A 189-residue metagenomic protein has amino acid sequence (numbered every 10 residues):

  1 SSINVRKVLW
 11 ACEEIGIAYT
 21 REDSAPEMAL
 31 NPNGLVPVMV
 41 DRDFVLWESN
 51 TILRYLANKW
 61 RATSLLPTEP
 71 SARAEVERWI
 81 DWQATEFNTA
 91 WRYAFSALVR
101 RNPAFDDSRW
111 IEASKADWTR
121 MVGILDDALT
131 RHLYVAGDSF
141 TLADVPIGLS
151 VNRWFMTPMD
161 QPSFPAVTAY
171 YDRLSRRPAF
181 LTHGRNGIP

Functional and structural regions predicted by a protein language model:
S1-E112, D126: GST-like domain detector, emphasizing the conserved glutathione-binding G-site in the N-terminal thioredoxin-like
R21, D138, S163, H183-G184: A generic structural-conservation signal
A25-P26, A143, I188: Conserved beta-strand edge residues that scaffold enzyme active sites
A57, S150-V151, G184: Active-site-flanking alpha-helical
Q83-P178: GST-like fold's C-terminal all-alpha helical module
F180-P189: Terminal-tail/helix-coil boundary detector
